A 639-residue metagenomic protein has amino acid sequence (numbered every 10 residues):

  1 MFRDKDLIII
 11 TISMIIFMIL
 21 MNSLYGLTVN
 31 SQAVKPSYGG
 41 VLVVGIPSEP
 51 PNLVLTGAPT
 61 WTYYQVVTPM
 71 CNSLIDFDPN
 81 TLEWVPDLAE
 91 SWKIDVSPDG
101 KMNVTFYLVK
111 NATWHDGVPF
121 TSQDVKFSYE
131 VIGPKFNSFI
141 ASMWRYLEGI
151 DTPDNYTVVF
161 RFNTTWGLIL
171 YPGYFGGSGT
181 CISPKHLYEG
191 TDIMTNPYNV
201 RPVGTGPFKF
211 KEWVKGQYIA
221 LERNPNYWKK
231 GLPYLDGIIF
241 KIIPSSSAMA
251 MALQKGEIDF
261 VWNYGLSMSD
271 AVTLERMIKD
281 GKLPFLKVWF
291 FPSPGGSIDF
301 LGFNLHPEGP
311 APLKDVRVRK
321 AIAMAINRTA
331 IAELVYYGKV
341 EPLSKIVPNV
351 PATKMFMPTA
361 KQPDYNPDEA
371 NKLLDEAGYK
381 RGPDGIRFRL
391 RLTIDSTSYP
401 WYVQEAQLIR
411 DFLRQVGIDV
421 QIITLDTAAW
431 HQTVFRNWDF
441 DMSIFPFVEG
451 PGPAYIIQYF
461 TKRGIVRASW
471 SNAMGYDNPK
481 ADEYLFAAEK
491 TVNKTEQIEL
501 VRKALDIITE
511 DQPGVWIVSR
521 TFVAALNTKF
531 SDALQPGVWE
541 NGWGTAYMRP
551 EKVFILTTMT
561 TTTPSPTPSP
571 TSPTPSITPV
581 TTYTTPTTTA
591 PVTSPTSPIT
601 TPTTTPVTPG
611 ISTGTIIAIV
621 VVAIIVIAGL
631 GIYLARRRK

Functional and structural regions predicted by a protein language model:
M1-V34, P307, I322, T560-K639: Secretory targeting signatures
G45-D99, E130, V203-T205: N-terminal lobe/hinge region of extracytoplasmic solute-binding protein
W61-V66, V214-Y218, R223, F290 (+4 more regions): Detector for C-terminal structural segments
D76-E83, F175-P233, G237, S247 (+2 more regions): Gly/Pro-rich hinge or "lid" segments in bacterial periplasmic/extracellular proteins
E90-N137, P153, V159-R161, M249-Q254 (+1 more regions): Aromatic- and charge-enriched surface segment that lines or borders ligand/interaction sites
I132, I150, K211-E222, K241-P307 (+2 more regions): Extracellular/periplasmic solute-recognition and catalytic clefts
A141-E189: Surface-exposed binding/hinge segments that line and control ligand-binding clefts or catalytic entry sites
F208, K314-V316, E341-A377, S396-E405: Structural transition elements
